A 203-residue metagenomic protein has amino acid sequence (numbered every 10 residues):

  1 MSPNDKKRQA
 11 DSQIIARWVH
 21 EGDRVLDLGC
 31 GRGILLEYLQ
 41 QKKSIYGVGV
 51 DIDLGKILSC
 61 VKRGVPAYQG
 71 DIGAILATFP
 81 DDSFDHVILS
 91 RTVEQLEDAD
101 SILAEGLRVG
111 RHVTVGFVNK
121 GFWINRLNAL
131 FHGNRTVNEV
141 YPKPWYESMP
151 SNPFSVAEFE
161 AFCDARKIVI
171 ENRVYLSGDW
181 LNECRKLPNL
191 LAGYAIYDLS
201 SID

Functional and structural regions predicted by a protein language model:
K6-G22: Conserved alpha-helix/loop element of class I SAM-dependent methyltransferases that forms part of the SAM/SAH-binding
L28: Conserved beta-strand/loop positions that form the S-adenosyl-L-methionine
R32: Conserved SAM/SAH-binding loop
Y38-I75: Class I SAM-dependent methyltransferase SAM/SAH-binding core
I75-D81: Short conserved loop adjoining the S-adenosyl-L-methionine
H86-E97: A short SAM/SAH-binding and catalytic strip from SAM-dependent methyltransferases
S101-R108, H112-D203: S-adenosyl-L-methionine-dependent methyltransferase catalytic module, highlighting the catalytic core
